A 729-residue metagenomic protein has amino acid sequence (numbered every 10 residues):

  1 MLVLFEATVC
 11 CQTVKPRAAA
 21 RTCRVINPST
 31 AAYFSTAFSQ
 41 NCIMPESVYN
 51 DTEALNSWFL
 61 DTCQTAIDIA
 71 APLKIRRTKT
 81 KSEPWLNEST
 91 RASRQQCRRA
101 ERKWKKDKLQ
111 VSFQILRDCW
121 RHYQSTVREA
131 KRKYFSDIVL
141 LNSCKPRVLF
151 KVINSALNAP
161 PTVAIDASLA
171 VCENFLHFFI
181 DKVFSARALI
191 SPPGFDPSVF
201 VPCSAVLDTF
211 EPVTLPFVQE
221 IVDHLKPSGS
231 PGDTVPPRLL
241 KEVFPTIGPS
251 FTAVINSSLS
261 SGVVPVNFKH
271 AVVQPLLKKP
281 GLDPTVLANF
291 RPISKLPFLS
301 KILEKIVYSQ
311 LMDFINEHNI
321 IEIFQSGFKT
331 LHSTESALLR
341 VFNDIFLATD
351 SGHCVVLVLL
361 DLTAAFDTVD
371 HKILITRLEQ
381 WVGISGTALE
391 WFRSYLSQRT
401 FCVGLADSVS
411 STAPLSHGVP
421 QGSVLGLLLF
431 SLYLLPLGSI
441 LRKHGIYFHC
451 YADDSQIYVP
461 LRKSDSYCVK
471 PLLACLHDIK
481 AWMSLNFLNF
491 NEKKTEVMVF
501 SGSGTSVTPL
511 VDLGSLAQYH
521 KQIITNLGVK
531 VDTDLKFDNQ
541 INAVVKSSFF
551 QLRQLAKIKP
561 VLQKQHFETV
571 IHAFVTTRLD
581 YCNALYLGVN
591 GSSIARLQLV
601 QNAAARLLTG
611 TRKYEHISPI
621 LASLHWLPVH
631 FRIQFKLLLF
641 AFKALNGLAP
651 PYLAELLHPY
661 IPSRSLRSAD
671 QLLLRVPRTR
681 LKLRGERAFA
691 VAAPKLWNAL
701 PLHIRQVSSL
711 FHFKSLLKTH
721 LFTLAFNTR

Functional and structural regions predicted by a protein language model:
L2-L4, R99, F179, V218-L239 (+18 more regions): Short, conserved catalytic/metal-binding micro-motifs enriched in Asp/Glu and His
E6-A164, A605: Arg/Lys-enriched, amphipathic patches
C10-R17, S39, I43-S47, T52-A54 (+11 more regions): Surface-exposed loop/turn segments and immediately adjacent short secondary-structure elements within folded domains
I26-T65, Y519-L585: Basic, alpha-helical interaction scaffolds
F179, D208-P420, V459, T569 (+2 more regions): Conserved pre-catalytic core of RNA-dependent polymerases
D208, S464, A474, N489-I523: Short, conserved micro-motifs composed of acidic
H270-V273, R291, Q325-F328, L357-F366 (+8 more regions): Catalytic palm active-site di-aspartate
A364-V382, Q456-K480, S484, G502 (+1 more regions): Catalytic palm subdomain of template-directed nucleic-acid polymerases, centered on the conserved carboxylate motif
